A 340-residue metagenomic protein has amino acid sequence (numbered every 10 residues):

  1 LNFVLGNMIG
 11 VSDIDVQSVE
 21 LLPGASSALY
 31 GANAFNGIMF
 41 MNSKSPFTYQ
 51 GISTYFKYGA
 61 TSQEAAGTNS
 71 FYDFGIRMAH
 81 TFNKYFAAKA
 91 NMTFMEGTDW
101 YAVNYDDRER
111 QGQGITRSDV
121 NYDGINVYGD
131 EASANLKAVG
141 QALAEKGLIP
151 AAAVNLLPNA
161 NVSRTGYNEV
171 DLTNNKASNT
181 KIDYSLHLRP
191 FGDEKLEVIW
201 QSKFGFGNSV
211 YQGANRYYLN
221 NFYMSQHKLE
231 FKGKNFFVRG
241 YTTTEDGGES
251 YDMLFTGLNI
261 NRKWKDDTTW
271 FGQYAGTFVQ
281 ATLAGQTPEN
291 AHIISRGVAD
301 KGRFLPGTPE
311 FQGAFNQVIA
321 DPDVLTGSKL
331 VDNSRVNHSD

Functional and structural regions predicted by a protein language model:
L1-P23: Short acidic/polar hinge/loop motifs at secondary-structure boundaries that mediate gating or recognition
V4, A60-E64, N168-L172, Y211-Y218 (+3 more regions): Extracellular loop and loop/strand-boundary signature of outer-membrane beta-barrel proteins
N7, G37, Y72-I76, S178-Y184 (+3 more regions): Hydrophobic, lipid-facing positions within transmembrane beta-strands of outer-membrane proteins
V19-E20, M39-M41: Non-catalytic regulatory/gating segments with a bias toward low-complexity or hydrophobic composition
S45, T81-K84, L188-G192, E230-N235 (+1 more regions): Outer-membrane beta-barrel strand-turn architecture
T48-I52, K84-A88, E194-V198, S225-H227 (+1 more regions): Outer-envelope beta-barrel architecture signal
Y55-N69, D73-N220: Periplasmic-side early beta-strands and strand-to-turn transitions of outer-membrane beta-barrels
K228-D340: Face-selective signature of the C-terminal outer-membrane beta-barrel domain
